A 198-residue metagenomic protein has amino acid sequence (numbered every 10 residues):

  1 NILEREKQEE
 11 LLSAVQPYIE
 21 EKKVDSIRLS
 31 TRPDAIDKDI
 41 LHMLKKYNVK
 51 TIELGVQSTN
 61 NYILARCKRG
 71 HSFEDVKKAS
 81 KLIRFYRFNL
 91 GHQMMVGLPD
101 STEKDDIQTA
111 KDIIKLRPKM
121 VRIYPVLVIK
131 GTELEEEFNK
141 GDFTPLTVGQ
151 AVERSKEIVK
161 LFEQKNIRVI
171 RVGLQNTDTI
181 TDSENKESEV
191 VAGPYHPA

Functional and structural regions predicted by a protein language model:
N1-M120, K130-G149: Conserved non-cysteine loop/helix-boundary elements of the Radical SAM core domain that shape
K23-D25, L161-I167: Structural alpha-beta junctions
V96-E103, M120-L146, I167-P197: Flexible glycine/acidic-rich beta-alpha junction loops that bind and position SAM and/or redox cofactors in anaerobic
D142-Q164: Alpha/beta-hydrolase-fold enzymes
